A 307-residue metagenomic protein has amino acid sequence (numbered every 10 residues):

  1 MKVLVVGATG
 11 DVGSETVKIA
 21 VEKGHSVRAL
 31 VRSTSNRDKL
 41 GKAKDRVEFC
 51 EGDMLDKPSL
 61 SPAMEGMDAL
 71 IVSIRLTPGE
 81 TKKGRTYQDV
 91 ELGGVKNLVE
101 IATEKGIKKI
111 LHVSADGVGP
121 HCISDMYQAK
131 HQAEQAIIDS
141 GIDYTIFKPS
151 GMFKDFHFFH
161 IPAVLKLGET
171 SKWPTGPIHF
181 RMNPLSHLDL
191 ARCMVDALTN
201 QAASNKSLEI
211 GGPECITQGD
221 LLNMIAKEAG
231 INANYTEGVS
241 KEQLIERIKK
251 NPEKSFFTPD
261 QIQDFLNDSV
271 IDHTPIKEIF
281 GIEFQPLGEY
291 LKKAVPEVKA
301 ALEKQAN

Functional and structural regions predicted by a protein language model:
K2-S26, S35-K42, K57-P58, P78 (+2 more regions): Oxidoreductase cofactor-interface core, primarily capturing Rossmann-like NAD(P)-dependent enzymes
L4, T34-E104, G119: NAD(P)H-binding glycine-rich loop region in Rossmannoid oxidoreductase-like domains and their noncatalytic homologs
V6, L30, S73-I74, I110-D116 (+1 more regions): SDR active-site strand-loop-helix element
Q88, L111, T145, N183 (+3 more regions): Residues that recognize and position ribonucleotide moieties
D89-L92, P184, C215, G281-F284: Short, solvent-exposed loop/helix junctions and linker helices that flank or host conserved functional motifs
L222-V270, E303-N307: Terminal hydrophobic/aromatic helix or amphipathic segment near a protein terminus
D272-N307: Amphipathic terminal alpha-helices
